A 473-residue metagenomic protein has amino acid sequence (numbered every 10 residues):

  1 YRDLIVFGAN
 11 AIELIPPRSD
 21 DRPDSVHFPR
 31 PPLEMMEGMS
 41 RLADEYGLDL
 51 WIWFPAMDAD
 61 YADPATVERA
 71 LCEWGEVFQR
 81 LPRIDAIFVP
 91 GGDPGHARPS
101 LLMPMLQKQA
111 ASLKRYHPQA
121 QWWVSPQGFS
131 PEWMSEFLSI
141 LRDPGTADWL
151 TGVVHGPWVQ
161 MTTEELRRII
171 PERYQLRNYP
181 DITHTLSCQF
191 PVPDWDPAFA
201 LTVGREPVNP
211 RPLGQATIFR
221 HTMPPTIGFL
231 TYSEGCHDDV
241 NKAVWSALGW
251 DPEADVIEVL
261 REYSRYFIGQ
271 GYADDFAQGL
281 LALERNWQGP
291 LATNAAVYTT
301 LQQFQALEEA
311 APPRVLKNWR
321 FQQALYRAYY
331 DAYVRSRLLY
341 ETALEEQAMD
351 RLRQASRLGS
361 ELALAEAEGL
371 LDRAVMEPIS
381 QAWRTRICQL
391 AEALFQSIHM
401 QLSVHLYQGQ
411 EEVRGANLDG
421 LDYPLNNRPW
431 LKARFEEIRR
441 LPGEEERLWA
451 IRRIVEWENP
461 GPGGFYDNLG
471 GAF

Functional and structural regions predicted by a protein language model:
Y1-A65, Q79-R83, L230: Feature activates predominantly on carbohydrate-active enzymes
L4, V77, V89, F229 (+1 more regions): Conserved, mostly hydrophobic/aromatic
P17-S19, P55-A59, G92-P94, S125-P131 (+3 more regions): Active-site beta-loop-alpha junctions enriched in small/polar residues
G47-L81, D85-G91, T185-G214: Active-site-adjacent "subsite" loops/lids of carbohydrate-active enzymes
A65-Y174: Active-site neighborhood of glycoside hydrolase catalytic domains
F129-Y174, C188-P193, N241, P290-N294 (+3 more regions): Substrate-binding cleft/loops of secretory-pathway carbohydrate-active enzymes
G152, W158-H237: Active-site core of glycosidic bond-cleaving carbohydrate-active enzymes
S233-N241, E253-A472: C-terminal non-catalytic alpha-helical accessory regions
